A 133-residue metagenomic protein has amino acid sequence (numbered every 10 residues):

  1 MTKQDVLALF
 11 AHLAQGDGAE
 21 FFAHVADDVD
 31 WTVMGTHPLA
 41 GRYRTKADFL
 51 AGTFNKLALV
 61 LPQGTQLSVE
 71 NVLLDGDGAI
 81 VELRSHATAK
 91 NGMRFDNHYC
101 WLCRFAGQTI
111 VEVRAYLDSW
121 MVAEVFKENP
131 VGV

Functional and structural regions predicted by a protein language model:
M1-G18: Short, aromatic-enriched amphipathic alpha-helices that serve as compact interaction elements
D5, L9, F49-T53, V81: C-terminal ligand-sensing/allosteric alpha-helical core of TetR-family HTH transcriptional regulators
H12, E20, K56, V60: Short alpha-helical functional segments enriched in proximate histidine and acidic residues
G16-T32: Short, well-ordered alpha-helical segments enriched in acidic and aromatic residues
D27-L74: A solvent-exposed, acidic/Ser-Thr-rich amphipathic alpha-helical stretch
L57-V133: A beta-strand edge to alpha-helix "cap/lid" segment located at domain peripheries
